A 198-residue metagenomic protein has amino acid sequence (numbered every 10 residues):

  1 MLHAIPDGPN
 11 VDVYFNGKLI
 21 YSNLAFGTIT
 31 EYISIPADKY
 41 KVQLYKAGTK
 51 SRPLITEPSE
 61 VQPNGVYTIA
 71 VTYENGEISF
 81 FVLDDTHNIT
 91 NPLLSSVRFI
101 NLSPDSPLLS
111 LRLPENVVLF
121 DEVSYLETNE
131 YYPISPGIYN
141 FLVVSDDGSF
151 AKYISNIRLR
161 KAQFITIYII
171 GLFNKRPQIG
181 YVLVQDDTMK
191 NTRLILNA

Functional and structural regions predicted by a protein language model:
M1-A198: Intrinsically disordered, low-complexity polar regions and short flexible loop motifs
